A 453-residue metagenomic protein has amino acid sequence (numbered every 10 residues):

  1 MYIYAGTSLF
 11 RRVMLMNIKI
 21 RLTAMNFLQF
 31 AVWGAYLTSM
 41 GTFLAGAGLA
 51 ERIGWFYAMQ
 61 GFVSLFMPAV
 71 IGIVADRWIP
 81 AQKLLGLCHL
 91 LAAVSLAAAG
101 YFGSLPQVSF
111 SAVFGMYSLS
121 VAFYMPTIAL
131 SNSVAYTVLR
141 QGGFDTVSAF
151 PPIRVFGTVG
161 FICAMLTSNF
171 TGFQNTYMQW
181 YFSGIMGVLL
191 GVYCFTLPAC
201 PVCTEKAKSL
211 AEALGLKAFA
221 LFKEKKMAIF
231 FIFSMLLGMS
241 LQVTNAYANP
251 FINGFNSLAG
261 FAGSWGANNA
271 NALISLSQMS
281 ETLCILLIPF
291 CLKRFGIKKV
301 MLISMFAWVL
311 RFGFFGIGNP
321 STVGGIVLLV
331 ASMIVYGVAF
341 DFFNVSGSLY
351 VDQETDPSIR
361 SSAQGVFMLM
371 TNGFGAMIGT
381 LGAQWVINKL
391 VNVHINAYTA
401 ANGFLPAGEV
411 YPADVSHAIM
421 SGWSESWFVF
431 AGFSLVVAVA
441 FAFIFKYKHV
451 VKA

Functional and structural regions predicted by a protein language model:
F10-M16, P198-I232, S257-A262: Juxtamembrane intracellular "pre-TM" segments in multi-pass secondary transporters
L15-L65, K226-A262, N269-L273, N344: Helix-loop boundary and gating motifs at the non-cytosolic
W55-A75, A272-L287: Central cavity-lining transmembrane alpha-helices of secondary-active solute carriers, predominantly the Major
D76-L90, K293-F306: Cytoplasmic membrane-interface "Motif A"-like loop-to-helix N-cap segments of 12-TM Major Facilitator Superfamily
L90-Q107, F306-T322: C-terminal ends and interior cores of transmembrane alpha-helices in multi-pass membrane transporters/permeases
S118-F156: Cytoplasmic helix-loop-helix junction between adjacent transmembrane helices in 12-TM secondary transporters
F170-M186, W385-S434: A membrane-interface helix-boundary motif in multi-pass transporters
K299-G347: C-terminal transmembrane helical hairpin of 12-TM major facilitator-type secondary transporters
